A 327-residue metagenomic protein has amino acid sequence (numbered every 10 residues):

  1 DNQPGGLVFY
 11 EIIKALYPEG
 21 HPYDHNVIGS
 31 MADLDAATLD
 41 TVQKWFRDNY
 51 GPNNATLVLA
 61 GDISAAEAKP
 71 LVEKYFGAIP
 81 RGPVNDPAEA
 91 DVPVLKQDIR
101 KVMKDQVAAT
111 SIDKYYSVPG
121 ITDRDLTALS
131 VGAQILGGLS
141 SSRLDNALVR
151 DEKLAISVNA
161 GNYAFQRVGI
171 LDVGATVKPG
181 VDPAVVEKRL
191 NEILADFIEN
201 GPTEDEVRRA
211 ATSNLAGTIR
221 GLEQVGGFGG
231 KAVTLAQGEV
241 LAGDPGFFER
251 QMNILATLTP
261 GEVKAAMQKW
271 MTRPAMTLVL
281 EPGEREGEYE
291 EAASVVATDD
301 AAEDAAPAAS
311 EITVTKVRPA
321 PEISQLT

Functional and structural regions predicted by a protein language model:
G5, T41-Y75, A275: Non-catalytic, conformational "gating/processing" segments within enzyme and secreted inhibitor domains
G5-A32, N54-A60, A109-G120, D145-T257 (+1 more regions): M16 family metallopeptidases and their MPP-like homologs
D33-T38, V42: Alpha-helical scaffold elements lining the catalytic groove of polysaccharide deacetylases
V42, A210, V263: Acidic/histidine-enriched active-site and ligand-binding environments that engage anionic O-linkages
Q43-R47, I99-M103, V158-Y163: Short beta-strand/turn micro-motifs at beta-sheet edges
S64-M103, S111, N146, I219 (+2 more regions): Proteolytic maturation boundary segments
A65-K69, R124, G180-V185: Short, conserved charged micro-motifs
K114, R124-L136, L144-N146: Active/ligand-binding-proximal structured segments within catalytic/core domains that scaffold catalytic residues
